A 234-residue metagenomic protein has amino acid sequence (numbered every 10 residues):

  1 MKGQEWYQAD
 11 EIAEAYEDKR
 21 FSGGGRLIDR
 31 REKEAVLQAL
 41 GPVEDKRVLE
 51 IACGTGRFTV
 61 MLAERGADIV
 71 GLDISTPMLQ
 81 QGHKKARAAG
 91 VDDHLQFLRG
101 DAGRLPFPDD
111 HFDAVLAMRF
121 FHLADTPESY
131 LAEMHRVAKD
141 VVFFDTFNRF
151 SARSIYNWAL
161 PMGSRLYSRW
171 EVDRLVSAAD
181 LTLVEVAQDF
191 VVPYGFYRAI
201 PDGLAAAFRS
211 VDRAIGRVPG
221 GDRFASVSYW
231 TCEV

Functional and structural regions predicted by a protein language model:
M1-V43, Y197, A206-D212: Conserved class I S-adenosyl-L-methionine
A52-G54: Class I SAM-dependent methyltransferase "Motif I" SAM/SAH-binding loop
R57-R104: Class I SAM-dependent methyltransferase SAM/SAH-binding core
L116: A conserved beta-strand element that flanks and buttresses the S-adenosyl-L-methionine
E128-V142: A short glycine-rich, Lys/Arg-flanked "PGG" loop and its adjoining helix->strand segment in the class I
F144-G163: Short, glycine-/aromatic-enriched active-site segment of Class I SAM-dependent methyltransferases
G163-L181, E185-V186: Short alpha-helix
E185-V234: A C-terminal cap/extension of S-adenosyl-L-methionine-dependent methyltransferases that defines the acceptor-substrate
